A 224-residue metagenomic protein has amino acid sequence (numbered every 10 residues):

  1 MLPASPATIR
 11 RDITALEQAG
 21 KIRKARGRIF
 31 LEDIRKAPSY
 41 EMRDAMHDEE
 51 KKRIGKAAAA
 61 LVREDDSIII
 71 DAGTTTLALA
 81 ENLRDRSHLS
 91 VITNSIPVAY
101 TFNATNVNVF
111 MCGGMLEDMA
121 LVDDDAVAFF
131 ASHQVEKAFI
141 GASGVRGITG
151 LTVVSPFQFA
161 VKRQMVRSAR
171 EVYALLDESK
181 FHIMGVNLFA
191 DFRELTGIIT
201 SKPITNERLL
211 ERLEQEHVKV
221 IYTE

Functional and structural regions predicted by a protein language model:
M1-I69, A80-H88, F102-V107: HTH-adjacent hinge/linker in prokaryotic transcriptional regulators
P3-S5, Q18, P97-E224: Conserved phosphate- and dinucleotide-binding cores of soluble alpha/beta proteins, encompassing both enzyme active
F30, T75-A78, A99, R146: Short, active-site-adjacent cap segments at secondary-structure transitions
E32-I34, G73, C112, A142-S143: Generic beta-structure capping elements
M42-E49, R53, T74, R86 (+4 more regions): Residues at secondary-structure transition points
I70-D71, T93, T200: Short beta-strand scaffold positions
